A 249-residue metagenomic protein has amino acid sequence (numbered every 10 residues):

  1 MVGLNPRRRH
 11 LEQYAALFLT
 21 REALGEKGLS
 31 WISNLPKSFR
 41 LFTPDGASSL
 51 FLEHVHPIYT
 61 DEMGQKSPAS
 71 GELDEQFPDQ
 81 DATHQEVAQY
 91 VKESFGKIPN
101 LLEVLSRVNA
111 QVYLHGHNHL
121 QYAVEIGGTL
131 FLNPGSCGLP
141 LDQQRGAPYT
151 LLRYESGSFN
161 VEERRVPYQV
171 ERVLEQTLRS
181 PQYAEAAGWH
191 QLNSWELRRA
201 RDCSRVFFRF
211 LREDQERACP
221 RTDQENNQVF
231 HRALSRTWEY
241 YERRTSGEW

Functional and structural regions predicted by a protein language model:
M1, F39-R40, I58-T60, V112-E125 (+1 more regions): Active-site environment of divalent metal-dependent phosphoester hydrolases
M1-R40, A47-S49, Q89-E103: Active-site neighborhood of divalent metal-dependent phosphoester bond hydrolases
E22-E26, L105, T129-S136: Short Pro/Gly-enriched beta-strand edge/turn motifs at strand-loop
S38-Y90: Divalent-metal (Mg2+/Mn2+/Ca2+)-assisted nucleotide/phosphate chemistry catalytic cores
T43-G46, R107-N109, L151, E155: Glycine-rich phosphate-binding loop signature in dinucleotide/nucleotide-binding domains
F51-E53, Q111-H119, F131-G135: Active-site neighborhood of phospho(di)ester-bond hydrolases with catalytic His/Asp-centered motifs
Q65-S67, D74-A123: Ligand/cofactor pocket segment of small-molecule handling proteins
E125-W249: Acidic, His/Gly-rich catalytic cores of divalent-metal-dependent hydrolytic chemistry
